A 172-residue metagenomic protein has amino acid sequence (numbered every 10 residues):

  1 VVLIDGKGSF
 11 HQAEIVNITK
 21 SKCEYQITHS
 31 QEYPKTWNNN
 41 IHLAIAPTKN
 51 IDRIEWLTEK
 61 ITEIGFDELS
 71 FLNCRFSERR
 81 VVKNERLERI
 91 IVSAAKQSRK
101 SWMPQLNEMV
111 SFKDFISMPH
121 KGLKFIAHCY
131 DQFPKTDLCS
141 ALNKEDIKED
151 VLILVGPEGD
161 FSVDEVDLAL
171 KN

Functional and structural regions predicted by a protein language model:
V1-E32: N-terminal positively charged helical leader segments and presequences
D5, N73, H128-D131, P157: Short secondary-structure boundary segments
F10, K20-K22, T36-I41, K148-D150: Short connector loops at helix/strand junctions that flank enzyme active sites, especially segments positioning acidic
S30-I126: RNA substrate-binding interface of SAM-dependent RNA methyltransferases
T48, G159-D160: Short, surface-exposed acidic/glycine-rich loop or hinge patches that mediate macromolecular interfaces
M109-E149, I153-L154: A mid-sequence, solvent-exposed acidic-amphipathic segment
L154-P157, N172: Thr-Gly-centered strand-to-loop micro-motif
S162-N172: Structured adenosyl-cofactor binding patch, chiefly the S-adenosyl-L-methionine
